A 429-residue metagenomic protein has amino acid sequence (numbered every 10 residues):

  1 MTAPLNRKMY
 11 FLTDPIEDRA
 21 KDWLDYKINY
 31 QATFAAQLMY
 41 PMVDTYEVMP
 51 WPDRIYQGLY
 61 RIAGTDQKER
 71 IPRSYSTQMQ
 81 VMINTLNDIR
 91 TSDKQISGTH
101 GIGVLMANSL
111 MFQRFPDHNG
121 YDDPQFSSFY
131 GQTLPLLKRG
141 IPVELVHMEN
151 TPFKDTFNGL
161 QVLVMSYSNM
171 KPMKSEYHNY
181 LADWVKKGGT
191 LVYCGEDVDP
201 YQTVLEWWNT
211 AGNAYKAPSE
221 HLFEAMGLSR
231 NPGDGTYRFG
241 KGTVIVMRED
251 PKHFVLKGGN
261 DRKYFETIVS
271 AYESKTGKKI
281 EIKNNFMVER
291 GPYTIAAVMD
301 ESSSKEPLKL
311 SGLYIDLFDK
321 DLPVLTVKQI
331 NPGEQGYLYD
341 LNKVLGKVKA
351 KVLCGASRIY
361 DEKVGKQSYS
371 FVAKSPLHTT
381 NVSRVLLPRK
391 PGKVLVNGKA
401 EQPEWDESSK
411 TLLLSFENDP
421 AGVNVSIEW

Functional and structural regions predicted by a protein language model:
M1-F129, P232-G233, I245-E249, F254-G258 (+1 more regions): Hydrophobic targeting/anchoring helices
E47-V48, L145, M165: Conserved beta-strand positions
T133-T156: A short, well-structured beta->alpha microelement
F157-M170: Short, well-ordered secondary-structure micro-motifs within conserved domains or adaptor modules
K171-S368, V372, S383-R384: A conserved amphipathic helix/loop scaffold that creates a polar/acidic microenvironment used either to coordinate
E301-S303, L310, P376-T379, L386-G392 (+1 more regions): Short proline/glycine-enriched turn/loop motifs at strand-loop junctions of beta-rich domains
S311-Q329, L395-L414: Solvent-exposed beta-strand/loop surfaces of large extracellular or lumenal domains
S415-W429: Surface-exposed interaction regions enriched in Ser/Thr/Asp/Glu that occur as long low-complexity tracts or repetitive
